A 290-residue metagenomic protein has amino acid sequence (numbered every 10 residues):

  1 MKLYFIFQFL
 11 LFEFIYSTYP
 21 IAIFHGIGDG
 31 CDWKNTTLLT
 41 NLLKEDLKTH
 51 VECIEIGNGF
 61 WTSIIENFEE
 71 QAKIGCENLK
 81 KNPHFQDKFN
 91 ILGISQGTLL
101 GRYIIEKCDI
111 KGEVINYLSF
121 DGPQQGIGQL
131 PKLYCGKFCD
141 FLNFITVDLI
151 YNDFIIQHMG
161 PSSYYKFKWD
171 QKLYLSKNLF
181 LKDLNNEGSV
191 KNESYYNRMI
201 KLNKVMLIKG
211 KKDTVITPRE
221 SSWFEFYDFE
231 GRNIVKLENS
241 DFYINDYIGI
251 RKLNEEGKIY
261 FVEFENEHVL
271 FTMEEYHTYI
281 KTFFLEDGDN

Functional and structural regions predicted by a protein language model:
K2-T18: Cleavable N-terminal signal peptides of Sec/SRP-targeted secreted and luminal proteins
Y16-G57: Short, surface-exposed "cap/lid" segments of acyl-processing enzymes
Y19-I21, H25, E69-Q171, V215: Serine-dependent carboxylesterase/thioesterase catalytic core of lipase-like alpha/beta-hydrolase/SGNH enzymes
A22, E52-I54, L92, L118 (+2 more regions): Hydrophobic/aromatic beta-strand patches that form the interior of the parallel beta-sheet core in alpha/beta enzyme
F60-Q71: Catalytic nucleophile-loop/oxyanion-hole region of alpha/beta-hydrolase and closely related hydrolase-like folds
K80-F85, C108, V190-M199, R251-K252: Surface-exposed acidic, glycine-flexible loop patches that form ligand/cofactor-binding and adhesion interfaces
I155-R219: Serine-hydrolase catalytic core
S194-N290: C-terminal catalytic-base region of ester-bond hydrolases, centering on the histidine of the charge-relay
